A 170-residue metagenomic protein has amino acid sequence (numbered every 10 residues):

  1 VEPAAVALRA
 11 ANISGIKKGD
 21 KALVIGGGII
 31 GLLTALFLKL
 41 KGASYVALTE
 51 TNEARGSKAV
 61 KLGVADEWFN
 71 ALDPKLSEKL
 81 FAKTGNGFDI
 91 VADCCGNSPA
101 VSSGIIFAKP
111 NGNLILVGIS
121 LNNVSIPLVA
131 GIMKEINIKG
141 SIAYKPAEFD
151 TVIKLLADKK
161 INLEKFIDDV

Functional and structural regions predicted by a protein language model:
V1-D73: Mid-domain Rossmann-like dinucleotide-binding core that forms the NAD(H)/NADP(H) cofactor-binding site
A4-A7, G31, S77, V101 (+1 more regions): A general structural signal for well-ordered alpha-helical segments in protein cores
D20, G112-N113: Glycine-centered, small-residue-biased loops immediately flanking beta-strands in adenine/cofactor-binding cores
A43-S44, G112, K134-I136: A short helix->loop->beta-strand "cap" motif at the edges of active sites that frequently abuts
S77-F81, G85, L121-D169: C-terminal substrate-binding/catalytic core of Rossmann-like NAD(P)-dependent dehydrogenases/reductases
N86-A92: Short SAM/SAH-binding signature in class I
A108-P110: Helix-to-beta-strand junctions that scaffold the AdoMet/dcAdoMet cofactor pocket in Class I SAM-dependent enzymes
V117-G118: Acidic carboxylate diad motif detector
